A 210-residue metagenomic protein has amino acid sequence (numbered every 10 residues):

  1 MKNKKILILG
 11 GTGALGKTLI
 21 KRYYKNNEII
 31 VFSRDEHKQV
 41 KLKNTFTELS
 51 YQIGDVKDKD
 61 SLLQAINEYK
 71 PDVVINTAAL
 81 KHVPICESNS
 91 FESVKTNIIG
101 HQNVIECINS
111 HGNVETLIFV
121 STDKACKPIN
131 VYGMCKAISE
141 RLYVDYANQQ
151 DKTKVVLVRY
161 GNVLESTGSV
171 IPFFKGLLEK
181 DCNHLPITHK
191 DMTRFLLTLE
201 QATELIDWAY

Functional and structural regions predicted by a protein language model:
I6-K25: N-terminal Rossmann NAD(P)H-binding glycine-rich loop of SDR-like oxidoreductase domains
N26-K38: Conserved glycine-rich Rossmann-like NAD(P)H-binding loop of the short-chain dehydrogenase/reductase
S33, Q52-I53, K95: Conserved residues in the N-terminal Rossmann fold of short-chain dehydrogenase/reductase
H37, K57, L62, K81 (+1 more regions): Adenine-nucleotide cofactor-binding loop residues
Y51, F119, L157-R159: Conserved beta-strand scaffold in the Rossmann-like NAD(H)/NADP(H)-binding core of dehydrogenases/reductases
I53-V73: Conserved Rossmann-fold cofactor-binding substructure of NAD(P)-dependent oxidoreductases
N76-V83, E87-E140, D145, V155: Conserved Rossmann-fold NAD(P)-dependent oxidoreductase catalytic core, especially the SDR/UDP-sugar
I129-Y132, A137-Y210: NAD(P)-dependent short-chain dehydrogenase/reductase
